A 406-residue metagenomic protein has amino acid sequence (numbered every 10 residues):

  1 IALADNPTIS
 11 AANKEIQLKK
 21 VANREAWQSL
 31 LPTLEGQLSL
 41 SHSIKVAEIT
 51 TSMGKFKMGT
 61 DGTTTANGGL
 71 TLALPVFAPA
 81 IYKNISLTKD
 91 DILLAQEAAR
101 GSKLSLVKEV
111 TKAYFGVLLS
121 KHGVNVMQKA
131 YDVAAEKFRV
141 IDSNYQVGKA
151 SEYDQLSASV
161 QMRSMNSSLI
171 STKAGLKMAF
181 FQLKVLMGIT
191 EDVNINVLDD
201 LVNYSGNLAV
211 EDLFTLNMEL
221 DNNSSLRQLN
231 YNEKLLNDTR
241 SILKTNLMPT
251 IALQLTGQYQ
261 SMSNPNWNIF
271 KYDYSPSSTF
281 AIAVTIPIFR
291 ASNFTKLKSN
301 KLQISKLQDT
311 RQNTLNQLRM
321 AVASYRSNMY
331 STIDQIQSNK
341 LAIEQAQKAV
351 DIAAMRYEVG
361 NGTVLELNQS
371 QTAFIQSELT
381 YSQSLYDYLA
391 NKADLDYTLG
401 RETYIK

Functional and structural regions predicted by a protein language model:
I1, E191, T380-K406: Acidic, low-complexity, intrinsically disordered peripheral segments
I1-E35, S39, K45, E191 (+3 more regions): Bacterial Sec-pathway N-terminal export signals of envelope proteins
I1-K112, I251, L255, N293: Short flexible linkers and secondary-structure junctions
S10-K14, W27-Q28, V76-K103, Q128 (+6 more regions): Sec/SRP-type N-terminal targeting helices
V21, S105-L220, N328, T332 (+1 more regions): Periplasmic alpha-helical coiled-coil/stalk elements that build and connect Gram-negative outer-membrane
Q37-L74, D200-L208, S241, Q254-F289 (+1 more regions): Small/polar, glycine/serine/threonine/aspartate-rich low-complexity segments that form flexible
Y145-K149, Y357-N361, T398: A short glycine-centered flexible hinge/capping loop motif at secondary-structure junctions
S151-D154, E358-Q383: Short terminal targeting/anchoring segments
